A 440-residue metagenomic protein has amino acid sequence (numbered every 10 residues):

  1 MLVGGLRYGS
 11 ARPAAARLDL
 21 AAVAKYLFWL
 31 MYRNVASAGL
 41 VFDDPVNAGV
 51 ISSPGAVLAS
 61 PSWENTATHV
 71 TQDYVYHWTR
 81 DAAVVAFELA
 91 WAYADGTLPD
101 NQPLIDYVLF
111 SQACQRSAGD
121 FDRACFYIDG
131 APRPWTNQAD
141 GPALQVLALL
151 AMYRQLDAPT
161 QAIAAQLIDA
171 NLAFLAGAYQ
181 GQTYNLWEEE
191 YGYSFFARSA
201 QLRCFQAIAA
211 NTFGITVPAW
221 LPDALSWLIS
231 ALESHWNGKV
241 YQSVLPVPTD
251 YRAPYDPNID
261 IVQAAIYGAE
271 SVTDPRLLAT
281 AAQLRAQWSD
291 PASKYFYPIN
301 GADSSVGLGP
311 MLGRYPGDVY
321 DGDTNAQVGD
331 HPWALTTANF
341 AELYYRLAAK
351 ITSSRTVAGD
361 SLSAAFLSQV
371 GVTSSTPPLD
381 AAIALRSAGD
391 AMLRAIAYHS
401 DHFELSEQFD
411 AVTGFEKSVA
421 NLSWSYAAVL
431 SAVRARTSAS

Functional and structural regions predicted by a protein language model:
M1-A16: Enriched but not universal
R12-H77, D106, F110, C114-D122: Low-complexity, Ser/Thr/Pro/Gly-enriched N-terminal "stalk/linker" regions
L18, T79, A113-T136, F195-S199 (+4 more regions): Extended ligand-binding clefts on enzyme/binding-domain cores
L18-L30, G96-C114, A158-A178, G214-H235 (+2 more regions): Extended, well-ordered alpha-helical scaffold segments
S60-T71, D122-T136, G177-G192, K239-V247 (+1 more regions): Acidic/His metal-coordination segments adjacent to aromatic residues that form catalytic metal sites in metalloenzymes
Q72-A178, R198, V429: Aromatic-rich carbohydrate-recognition surfaces in CAZymes
A83-P99, L144-P159, A200-T216, Q263-T273 (+2 more regions): Well-ordered alpha-helical scaffold segments within catalytic/enzyme domains
F121, D323-T336, A365-S440: CBM-like carbohydrate-recognition segments
